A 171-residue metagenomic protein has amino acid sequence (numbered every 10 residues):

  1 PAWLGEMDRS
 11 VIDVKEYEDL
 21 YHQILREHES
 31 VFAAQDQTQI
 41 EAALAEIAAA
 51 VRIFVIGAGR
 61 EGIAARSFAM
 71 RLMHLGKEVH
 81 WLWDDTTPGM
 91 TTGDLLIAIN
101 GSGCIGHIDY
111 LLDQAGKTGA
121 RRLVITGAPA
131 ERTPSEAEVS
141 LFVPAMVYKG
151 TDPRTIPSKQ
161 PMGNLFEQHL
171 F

Functional and structural regions predicted by a protein language model:
P1-M7, N164-F171: Extended alpha-helical regions
W3-A33: Generic N-terminal amphipathic, Lys/Arg-enriched alpha-helix
W3-G5, Y17-Y21, A43-E46, T86-P88 (+1 more regions): Short amphipathic alpha-helical segments, especially helix-boundary/capping motifs
E16, Q39-A42, R60, L170: Short, contiguous, pocket-lining structural segments that sit at or immediately flank catalytic/ligand-binding sites
Y21-Q23, A45-A50, G89-T92, D109-Y110: A short alpha-helix capping/helix-coil boundary motif
F32-A49: A short, well-structured juxtamembrane/interface segment
F54-A58, A64-H169: Glycine-rich phosphate-binding loops that contact phosphosugars or nucleotide phosphates
